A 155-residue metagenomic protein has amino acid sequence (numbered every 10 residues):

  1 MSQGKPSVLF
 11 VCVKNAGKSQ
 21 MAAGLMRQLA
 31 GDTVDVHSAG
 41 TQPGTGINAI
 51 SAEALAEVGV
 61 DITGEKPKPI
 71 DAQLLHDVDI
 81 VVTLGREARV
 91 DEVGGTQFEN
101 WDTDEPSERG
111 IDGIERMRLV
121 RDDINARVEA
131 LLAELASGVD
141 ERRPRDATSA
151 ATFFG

Functional and structural regions predicted by a protein language model:
S2-A72: Conserved active-site segments centered on acidic
N15, L55, V81-V82, I124: Conserved small-residue
S38, G64, T83, E99-D102: Structural signal for conserved beta-strand scaffold positions within catalytic alpha/beta enzyme cores
A52, I80-V82, R143: Alpha-helix boundary/capping detector
L75-D77: Alpha-helix C-terminal capping/helix-to-coil transition sites in glycosyltransferase folds
T83-R89: Short, polar loop motifs at secondary-structure junctions
R89-G155: Phosphate-binding/catalytic loops
